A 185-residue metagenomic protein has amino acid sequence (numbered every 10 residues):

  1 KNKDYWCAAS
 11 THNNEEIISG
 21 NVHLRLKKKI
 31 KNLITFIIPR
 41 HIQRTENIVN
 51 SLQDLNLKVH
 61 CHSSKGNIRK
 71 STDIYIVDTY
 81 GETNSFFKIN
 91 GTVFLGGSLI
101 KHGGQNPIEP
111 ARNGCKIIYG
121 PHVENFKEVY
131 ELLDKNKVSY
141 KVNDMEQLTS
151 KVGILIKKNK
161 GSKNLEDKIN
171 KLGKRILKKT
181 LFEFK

Functional and structural regions predicted by a protein language model:
K1-K185: Nucleotide-activated sugar donor-binding and catalytic core shared by glycosyltransferases and related lipid-linked
